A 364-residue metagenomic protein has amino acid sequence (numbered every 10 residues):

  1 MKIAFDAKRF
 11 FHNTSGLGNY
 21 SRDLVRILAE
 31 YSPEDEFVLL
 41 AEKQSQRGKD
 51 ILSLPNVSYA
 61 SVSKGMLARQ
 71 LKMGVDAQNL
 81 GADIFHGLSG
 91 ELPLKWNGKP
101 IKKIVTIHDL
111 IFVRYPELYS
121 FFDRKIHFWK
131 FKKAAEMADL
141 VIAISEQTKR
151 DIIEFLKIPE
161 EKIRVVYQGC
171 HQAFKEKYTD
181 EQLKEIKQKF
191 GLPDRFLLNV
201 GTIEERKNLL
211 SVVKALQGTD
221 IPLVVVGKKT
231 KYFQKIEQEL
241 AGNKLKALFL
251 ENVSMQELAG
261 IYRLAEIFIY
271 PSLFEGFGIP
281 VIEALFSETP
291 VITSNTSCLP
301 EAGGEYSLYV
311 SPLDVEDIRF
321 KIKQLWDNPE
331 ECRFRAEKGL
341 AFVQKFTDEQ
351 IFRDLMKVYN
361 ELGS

Functional and structural regions predicted by a protein language model:
M1-S364: Carbohydrate transferase catalytic cores enriched for Leloir-type hexosyltransferases
